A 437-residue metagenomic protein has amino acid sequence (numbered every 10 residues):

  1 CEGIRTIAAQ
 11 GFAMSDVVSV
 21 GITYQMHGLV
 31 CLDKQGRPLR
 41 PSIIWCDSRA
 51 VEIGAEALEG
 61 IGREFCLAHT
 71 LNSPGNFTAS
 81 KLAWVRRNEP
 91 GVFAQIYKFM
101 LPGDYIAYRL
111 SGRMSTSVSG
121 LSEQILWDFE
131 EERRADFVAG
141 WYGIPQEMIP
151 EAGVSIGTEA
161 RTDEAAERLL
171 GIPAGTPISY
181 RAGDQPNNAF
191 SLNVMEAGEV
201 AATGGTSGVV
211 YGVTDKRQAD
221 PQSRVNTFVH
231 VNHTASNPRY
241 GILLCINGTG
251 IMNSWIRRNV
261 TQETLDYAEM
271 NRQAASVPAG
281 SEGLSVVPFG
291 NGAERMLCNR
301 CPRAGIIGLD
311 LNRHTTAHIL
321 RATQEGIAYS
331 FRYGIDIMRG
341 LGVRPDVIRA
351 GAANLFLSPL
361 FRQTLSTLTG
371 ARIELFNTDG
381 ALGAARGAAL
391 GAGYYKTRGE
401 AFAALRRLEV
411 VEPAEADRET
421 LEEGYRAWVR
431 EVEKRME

Functional and structural regions predicted by a protein language model:
A8-L82: Active-site phosphate-binding/coordination module
M14, V51, L58-R113, G120 (+3 more regions): Active-site core segments that coordinate phosphate-bearing ligands/cofactors across diverse enzyme families
Y24, C46, I156, N232 (+1 more regions): Residues that line or immediately flank small-molecule/substrate-binding pockets and catalytic motifs
D47, A160-A165: Short, glycine/charge-rich flexible loops or terminal/linker lids adjacent to PRPP-binding catalytic cores
D128-E131, S155-E159: Short beta-strand to alpha-helix junction loop
P150-T158, M270-Q273: Short linear loop/turn motifs
